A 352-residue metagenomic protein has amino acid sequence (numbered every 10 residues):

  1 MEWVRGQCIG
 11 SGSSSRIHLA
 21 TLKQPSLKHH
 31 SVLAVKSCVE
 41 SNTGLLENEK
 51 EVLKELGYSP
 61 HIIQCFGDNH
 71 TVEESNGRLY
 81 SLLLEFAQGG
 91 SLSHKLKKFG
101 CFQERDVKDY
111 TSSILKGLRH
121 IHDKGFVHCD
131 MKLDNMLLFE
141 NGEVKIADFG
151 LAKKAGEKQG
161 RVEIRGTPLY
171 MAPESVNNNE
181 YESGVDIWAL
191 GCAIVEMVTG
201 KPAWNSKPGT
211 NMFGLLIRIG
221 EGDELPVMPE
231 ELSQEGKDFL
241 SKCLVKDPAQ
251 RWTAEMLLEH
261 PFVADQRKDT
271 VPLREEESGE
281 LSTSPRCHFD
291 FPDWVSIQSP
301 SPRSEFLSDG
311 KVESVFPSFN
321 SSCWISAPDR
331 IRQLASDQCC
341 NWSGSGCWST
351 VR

Functional and structural regions predicted by a protein language model:
S15-V39: Glycine-rich ATP phosphate-binding loop
Q64-Y80: Short beta-strand micro-motifs within the conserved protein kinase catalytic domain, predominantly in the N-lobe
S75-S91: Conserved short submotifs of the Hanks-type protein kinase catalytic core that shape the nucleotide-binding pocket
L92-F102: AlphaC helix of the protein kinase catalytic domain
Y110-T111: Activation segment signature within eukaryotic-like protein kinase domains
H122-L138: Catalytic-loop of the protein kinase fold
